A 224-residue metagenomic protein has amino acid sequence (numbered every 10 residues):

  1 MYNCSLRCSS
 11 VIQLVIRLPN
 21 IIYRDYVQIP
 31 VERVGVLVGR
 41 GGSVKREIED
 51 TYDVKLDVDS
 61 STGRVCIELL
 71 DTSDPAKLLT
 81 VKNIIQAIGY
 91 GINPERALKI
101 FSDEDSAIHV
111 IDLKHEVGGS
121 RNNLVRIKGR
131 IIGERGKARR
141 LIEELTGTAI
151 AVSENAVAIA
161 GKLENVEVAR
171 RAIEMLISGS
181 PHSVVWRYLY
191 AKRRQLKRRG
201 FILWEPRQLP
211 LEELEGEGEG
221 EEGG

Functional and structural regions predicted by a protein language model:
C4, C8, I12-G224: RNA-contacting regions in translation and RNA-metabolism proteins, encompassing KH/S1 modules where present
